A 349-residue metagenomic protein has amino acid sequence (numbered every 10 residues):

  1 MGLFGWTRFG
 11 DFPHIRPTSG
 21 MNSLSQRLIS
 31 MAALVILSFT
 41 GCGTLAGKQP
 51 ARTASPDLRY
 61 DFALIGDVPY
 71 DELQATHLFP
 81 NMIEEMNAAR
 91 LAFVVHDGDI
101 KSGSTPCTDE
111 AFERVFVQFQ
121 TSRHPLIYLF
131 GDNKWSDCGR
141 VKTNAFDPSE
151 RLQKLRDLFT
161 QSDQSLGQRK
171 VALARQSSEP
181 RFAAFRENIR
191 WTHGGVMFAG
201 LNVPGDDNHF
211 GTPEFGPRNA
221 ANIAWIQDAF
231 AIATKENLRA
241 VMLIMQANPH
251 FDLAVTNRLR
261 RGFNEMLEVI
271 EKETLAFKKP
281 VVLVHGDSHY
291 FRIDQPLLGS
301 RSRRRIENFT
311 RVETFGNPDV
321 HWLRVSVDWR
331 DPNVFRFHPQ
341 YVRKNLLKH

Functional and structural regions predicted by a protein language model:
T18-A32: Bacterial N-terminal signal peptides that target proteins for export
S30-G41: Bacterial N-terminal signal peptides
T44-A111: N-terminal active-site segment of His-dependent metallophosphoesterases
S55, M86-F93, T192, M197-A199 (+1 more regions): His/acidic metal-ligating clusters that form di-metal
D61-I65, A92-D97, S102, P125-F130 (+7 more regions): Structural recognition of the beta-strand scaffold that forms the well-ordered cores of secreted hydrolase catalytic
D71-L73, S102-S104, F130-G139, D207-G211 (+3 more regions): Active-site environment of divalent metal-dependent phosphoester hydrolases
P106, E110-A221, L297-D328: Extended active-site neighborhood of metal-dependent phosphoesterases/phosphodiesterases
L323-H349: A short C-terminal boundary segment appended to hydrolase-like catalytic domains
